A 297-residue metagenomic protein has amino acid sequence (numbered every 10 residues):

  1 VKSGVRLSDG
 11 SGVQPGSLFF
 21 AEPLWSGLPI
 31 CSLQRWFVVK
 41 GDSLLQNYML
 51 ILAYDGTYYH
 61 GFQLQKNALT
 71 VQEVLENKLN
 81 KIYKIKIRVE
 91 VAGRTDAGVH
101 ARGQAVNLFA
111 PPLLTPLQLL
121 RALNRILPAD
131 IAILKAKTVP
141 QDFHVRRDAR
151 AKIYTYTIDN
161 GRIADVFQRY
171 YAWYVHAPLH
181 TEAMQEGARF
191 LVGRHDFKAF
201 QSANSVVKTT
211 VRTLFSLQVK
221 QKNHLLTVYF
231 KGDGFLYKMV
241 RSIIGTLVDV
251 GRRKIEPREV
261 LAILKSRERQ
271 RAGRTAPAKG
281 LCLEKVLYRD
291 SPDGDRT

Functional and structural regions predicted by a protein language model:
S3-R6, R35, R296: Basic polycationic patches enriched in arginine
F19-F20, F37: Aromatic (phenylalanine/tyrosine) cluster motif
V39-T297: Structured-RNA-binding interfaces characteristic of tRNA pseudouridine synthases
